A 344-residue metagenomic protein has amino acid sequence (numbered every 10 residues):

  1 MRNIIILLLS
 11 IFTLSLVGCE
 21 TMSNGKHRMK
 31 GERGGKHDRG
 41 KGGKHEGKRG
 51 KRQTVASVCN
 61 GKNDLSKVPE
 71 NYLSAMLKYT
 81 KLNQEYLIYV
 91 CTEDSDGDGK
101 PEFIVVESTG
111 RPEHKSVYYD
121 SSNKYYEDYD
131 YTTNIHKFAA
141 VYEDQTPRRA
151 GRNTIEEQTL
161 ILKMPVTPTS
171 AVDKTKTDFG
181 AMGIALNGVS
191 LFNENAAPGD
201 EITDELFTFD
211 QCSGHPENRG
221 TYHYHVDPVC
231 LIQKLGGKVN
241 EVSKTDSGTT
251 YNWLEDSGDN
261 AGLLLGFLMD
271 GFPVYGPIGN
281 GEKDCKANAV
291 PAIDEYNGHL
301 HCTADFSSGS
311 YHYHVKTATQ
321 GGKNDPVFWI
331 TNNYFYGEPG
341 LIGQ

Functional and structural regions predicted by a protein language model:
M1-I4: Positively charged n-region of N-terminal signal peptides that target proteins for export
L7-S15: Bacterial N-terminal signal peptides
M22, R28-G31, K36-H37, H45-T203: Solvent-exposed N-terminal domain segments of exported/luminal and surface proteins
G50-V58, L65, D284-Q344: Long, compositionally biased interface segments
Q158-L160, M164, N187, N218-I232 (+1 more regions): Extracellular/lumenal glycan-associated surfaces
M164, T175-C212, G266-H299: Short, flexible domain-boundary/linker segments around small modular repeats
I202-L206, R219-Y222, V226-A289: Short helix-loop boundary/capping segments
